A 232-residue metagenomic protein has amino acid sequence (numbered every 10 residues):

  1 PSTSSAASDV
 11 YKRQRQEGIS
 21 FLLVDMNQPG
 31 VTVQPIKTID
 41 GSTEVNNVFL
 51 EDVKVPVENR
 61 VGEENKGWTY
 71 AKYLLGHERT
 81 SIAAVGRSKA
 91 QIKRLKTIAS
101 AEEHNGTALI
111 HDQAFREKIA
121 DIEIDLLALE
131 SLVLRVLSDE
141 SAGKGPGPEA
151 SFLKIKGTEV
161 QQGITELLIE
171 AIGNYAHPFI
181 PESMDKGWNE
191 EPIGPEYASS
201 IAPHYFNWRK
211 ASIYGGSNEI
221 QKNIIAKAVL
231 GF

Functional and structural regions predicted by a protein language model:
P1-A7, Y11: Single conserved hydrophobic/aromatic residue that forms the stacking wall/gate of nucleotide- or nucleobase-binding
S5, F21, V45-F49, W68-Y70 (+5 more regions): Tryptophan-centric aromatic hotspots in well-structured domains and transmembrane helices
K12-R13, K37-E44, P195-E196, G215: Short Gly/Pro-enriched turn/cap motifs at secondary-structure boundaries
I19, V45, N65, G147 (+2 more regions): Active-site lining segments that contact anionic ligands and/or coordinate catalytic metals
D25, V31-L129, A211, K227: Glycine-rich beta->alpha junctions and the first turn(s) of the following alpha-helix
V61, S81, V85, L109 (+5 more regions): Hydrophobic alpha-helical scaffolding
N65-H77, S81-V85, I172-F232: Glycine-rich phosphate/cofactor-binding loops in nucleotide/flavin-utilizing enzymes
H104, L127-E190: C-terminal helix-coil-helix/basic helical segment that borders enzyme active sites and/or dimer interfaces and provides
